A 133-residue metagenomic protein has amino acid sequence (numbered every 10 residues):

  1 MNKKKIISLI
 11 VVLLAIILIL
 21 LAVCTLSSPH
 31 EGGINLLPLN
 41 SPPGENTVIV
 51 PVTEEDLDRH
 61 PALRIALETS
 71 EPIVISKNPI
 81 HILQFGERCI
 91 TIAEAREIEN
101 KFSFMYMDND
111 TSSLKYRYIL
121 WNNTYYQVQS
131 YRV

Functional and structural regions predicted by a protein language model:
M1-I34, N123: Secretory targeting signatures
K3-K5, E54-R59, I65-E68, A93-N100: Polar/charged alpha-helical tracts
L9, L14, P51, M107-N109 (+1 more regions): Short, flexible coil/linker segments at or flanking structured domains
I10, A15, P61, P72 (+3 more regions): An almost-null, non-specific background feature that weakly reflects generic protein context rather than any particular
L20-E87: N-terminal export/targeting and maturation segments
S76-V133: Extracytoplasmic electrostatic interaction patches
